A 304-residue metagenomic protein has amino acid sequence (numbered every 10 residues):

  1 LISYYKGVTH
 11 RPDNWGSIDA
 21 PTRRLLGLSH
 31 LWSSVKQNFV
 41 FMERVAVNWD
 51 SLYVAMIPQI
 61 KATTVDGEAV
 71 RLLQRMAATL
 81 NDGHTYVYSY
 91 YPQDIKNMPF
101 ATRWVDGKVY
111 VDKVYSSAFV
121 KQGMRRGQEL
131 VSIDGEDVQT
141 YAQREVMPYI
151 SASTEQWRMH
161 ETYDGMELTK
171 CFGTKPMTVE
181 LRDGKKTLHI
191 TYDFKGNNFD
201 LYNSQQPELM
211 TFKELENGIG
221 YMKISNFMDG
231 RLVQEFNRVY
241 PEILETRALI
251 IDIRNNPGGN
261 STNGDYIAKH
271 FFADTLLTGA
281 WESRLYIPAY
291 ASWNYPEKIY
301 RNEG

Functional and structural regions predicted by a protein language model:
L1-R284, A289-R301: Flexible, low-complexity junctional segments that flank or bridge functional domains
